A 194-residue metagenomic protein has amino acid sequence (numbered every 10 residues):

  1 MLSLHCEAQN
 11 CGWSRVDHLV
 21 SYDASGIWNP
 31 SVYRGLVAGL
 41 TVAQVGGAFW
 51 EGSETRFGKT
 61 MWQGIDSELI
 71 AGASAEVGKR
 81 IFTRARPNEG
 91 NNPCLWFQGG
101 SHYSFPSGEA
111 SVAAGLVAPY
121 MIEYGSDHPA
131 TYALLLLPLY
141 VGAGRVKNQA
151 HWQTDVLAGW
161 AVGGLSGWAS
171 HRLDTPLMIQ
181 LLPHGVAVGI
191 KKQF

Functional and structural regions predicted by a protein language model:
M1-S3: Bacterial N-terminal signal peptides
C6-P106, A110-V146: Hydrophobic alpha-helical bundle signature of multipass membrane enzymes
A48-G52, Y124, W168, R172-L177 (+1 more regions): Outer-membrane beta-barrel proteins
G78, L177-L181: Membrane-embedded beta-strand positions of outer-membrane beta-barrel proteins
R84-N92, Y140-H171: Interfacial helix-loop-helix junctions of multi-pass membrane proteins
E109, L134-L135, H151-W152, Q180-L181: Juxtamembrane/interface motifs at transmembrane-helix termini
H128-P129, T175-L177, V186: Outer-envelope beta-barrel architecture signal
P183-F194: Outer-membrane beta-barrel "beta-signal"
